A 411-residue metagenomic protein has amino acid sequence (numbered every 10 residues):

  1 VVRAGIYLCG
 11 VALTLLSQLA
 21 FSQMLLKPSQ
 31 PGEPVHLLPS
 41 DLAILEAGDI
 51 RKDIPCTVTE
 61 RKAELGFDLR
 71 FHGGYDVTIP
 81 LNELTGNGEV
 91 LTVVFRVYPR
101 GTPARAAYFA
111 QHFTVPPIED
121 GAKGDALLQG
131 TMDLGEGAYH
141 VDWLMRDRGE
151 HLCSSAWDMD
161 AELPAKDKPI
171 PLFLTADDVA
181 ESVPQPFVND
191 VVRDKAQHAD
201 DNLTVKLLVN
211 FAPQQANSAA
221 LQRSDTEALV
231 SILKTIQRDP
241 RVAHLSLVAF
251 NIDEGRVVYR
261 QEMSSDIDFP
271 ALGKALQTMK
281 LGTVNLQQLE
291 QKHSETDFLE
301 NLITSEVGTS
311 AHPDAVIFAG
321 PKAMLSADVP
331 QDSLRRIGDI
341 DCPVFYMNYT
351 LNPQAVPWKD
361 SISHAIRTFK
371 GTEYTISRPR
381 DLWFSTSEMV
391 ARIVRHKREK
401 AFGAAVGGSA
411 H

Functional and structural regions predicted by a protein language model:
V1-C9: Bacterial N-terminal signal peptides that target proteins for export
C9-G10, A20: Cleavable N-terminal signal peptides
F21-H411: Scaffold/interface architecture of coatomer-like assemblies
